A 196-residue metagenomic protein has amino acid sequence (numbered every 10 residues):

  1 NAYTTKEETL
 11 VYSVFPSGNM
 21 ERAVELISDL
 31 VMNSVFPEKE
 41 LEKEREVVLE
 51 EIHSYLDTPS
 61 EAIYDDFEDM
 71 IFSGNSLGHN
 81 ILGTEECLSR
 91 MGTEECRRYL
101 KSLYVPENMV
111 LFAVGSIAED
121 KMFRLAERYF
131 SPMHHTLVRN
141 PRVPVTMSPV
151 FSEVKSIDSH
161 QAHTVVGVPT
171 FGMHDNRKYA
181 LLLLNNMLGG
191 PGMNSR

Functional and structural regions predicted by a protein language model:
N1-V138, P144, V154, T164-V165 (+2 more regions): Charge-rich, well-structured scaffold segments of protease-associated domains
S148-I157: Short amphipathic
N185-L188: Generic hydrophobic alpha-helical scaffold/packing signal
G190-R196: Short, intrinsically disordered, charge-balanced linker/junction segments flanking boundaries in proteins
